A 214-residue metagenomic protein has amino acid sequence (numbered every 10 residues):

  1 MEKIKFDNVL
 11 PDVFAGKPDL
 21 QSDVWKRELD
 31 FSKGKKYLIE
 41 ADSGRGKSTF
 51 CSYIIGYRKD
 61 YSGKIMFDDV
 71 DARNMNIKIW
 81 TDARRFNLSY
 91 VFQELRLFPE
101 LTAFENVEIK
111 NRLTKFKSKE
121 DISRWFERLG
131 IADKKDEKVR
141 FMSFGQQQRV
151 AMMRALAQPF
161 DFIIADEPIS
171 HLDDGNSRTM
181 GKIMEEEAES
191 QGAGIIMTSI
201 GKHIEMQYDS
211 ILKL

Functional and structural regions predicted by a protein language model:
I55: Helix-to-loop junction immediately C-terminal to a conserved catalytic motif
G63-R73: Conserved ABC transporter NBD signature motif
A72-S89: ABC ATPase NBD coupling module
E94, E100-L113: Q-loop/switch helix immediately C-terminal to the Walker
K119-K134: Conserved ABC ATPase "signature" region
K138-Q146: Conserved ABC ATPase signature
I163-E167: Catalytic Walker B motif of ABC-type/P-loop ATPase nucleotide-binding domains
